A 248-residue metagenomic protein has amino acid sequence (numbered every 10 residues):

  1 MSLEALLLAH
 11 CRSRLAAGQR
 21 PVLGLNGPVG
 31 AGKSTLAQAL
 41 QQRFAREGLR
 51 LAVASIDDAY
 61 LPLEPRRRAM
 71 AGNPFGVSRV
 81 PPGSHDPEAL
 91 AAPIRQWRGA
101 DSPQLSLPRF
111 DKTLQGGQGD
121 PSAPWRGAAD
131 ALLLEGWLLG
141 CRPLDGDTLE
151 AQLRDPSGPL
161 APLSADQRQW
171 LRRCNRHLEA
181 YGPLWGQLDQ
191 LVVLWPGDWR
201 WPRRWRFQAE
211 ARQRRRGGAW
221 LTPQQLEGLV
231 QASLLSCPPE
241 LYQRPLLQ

Functional and structural regions predicted by a protein language model:
M1-G24, P28: Extreme N-terminal, non-catalytic leader segments that precede Walker-type/kinase nucleotide-binding cores
K33: Conserved lysine of the Walker
L36, L40: Hydrophobic positions on the alpha1 helix immediately C-terminal to the Walker A/P-loop
Q42-A52: Post-Walker A helix-loop "phosphate-sensing" segment adjacent to the P-loop in P-loop NTPases
A52-S55, A59-L114: Conserved nucleotide-sensing/catalytic segment adjacent to the nucleotide-binding pocket in NTP-handling enzymes
P103, A128-L132: Loop/turn-to-beta-strand initiation segments
G116, P121-R126: Glycine-rich phosphate/ribose-binding loops and adjacent secondary-structure elements that form binding surfaces
A131, L138-Q248: Conserved NTP phosphate-binding and transfer environment spanning the P-loop NTPase/kinase superfamily
